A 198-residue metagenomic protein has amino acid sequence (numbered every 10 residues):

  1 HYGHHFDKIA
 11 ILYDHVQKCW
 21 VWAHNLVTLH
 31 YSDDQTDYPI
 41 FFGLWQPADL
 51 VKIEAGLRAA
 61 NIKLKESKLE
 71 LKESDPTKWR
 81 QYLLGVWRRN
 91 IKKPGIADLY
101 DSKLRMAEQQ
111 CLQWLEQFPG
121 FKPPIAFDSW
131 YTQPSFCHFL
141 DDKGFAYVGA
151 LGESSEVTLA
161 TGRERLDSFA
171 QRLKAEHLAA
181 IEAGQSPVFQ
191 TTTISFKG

Functional and structural regions predicted by a protein language model:
H1-K68, S195-K197: Active-site-proximal, Lys/Arg-enriched surface segment that forms a nucleic-acid-binding/basic interface patch
Y38-L104: Compact, glycine/acidic-enriched structural inserts
T77-G198: An internal, acidic/charged active-site-proximal segment that coordinates divalent cations and/or engages
